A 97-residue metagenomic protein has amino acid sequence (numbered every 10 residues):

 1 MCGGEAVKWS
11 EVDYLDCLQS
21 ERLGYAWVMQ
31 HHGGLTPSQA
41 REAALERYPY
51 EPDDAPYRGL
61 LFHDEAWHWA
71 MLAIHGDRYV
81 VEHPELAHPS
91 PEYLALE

Functional and structural regions predicted by a protein language model:
C2-E97: C-terminal alpha-helical interaction appendages
